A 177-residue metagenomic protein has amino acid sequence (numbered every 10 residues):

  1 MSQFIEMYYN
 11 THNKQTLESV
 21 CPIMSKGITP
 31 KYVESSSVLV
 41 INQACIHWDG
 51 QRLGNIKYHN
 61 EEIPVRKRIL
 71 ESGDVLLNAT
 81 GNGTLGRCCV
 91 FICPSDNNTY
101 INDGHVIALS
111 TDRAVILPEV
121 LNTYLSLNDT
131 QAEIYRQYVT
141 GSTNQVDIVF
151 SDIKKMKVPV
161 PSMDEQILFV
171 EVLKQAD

Functional and structural regions predicted by a protein language model:
M1-I28, K155-D177: Non-catalytic DNA-recognition/assembly elements of restriction-modification systems
N13, S36-L39, H105: A generic secondary-structure signal marking the coil-to-beta-strand transition
K14-P30, A44-L77: Sequence-specific dsDNA recognition surfaces
I28-T29, N98-I107, V139-I167: A short glycine-rich beta-alpha junction/loop motif
P30-S37, R136-Y138: Short coil/turn segments at secondary-structure boundaries
N42, R66-S126: A short beta-sheet element
T130-Y135: Periplasmic-binding protein-like
